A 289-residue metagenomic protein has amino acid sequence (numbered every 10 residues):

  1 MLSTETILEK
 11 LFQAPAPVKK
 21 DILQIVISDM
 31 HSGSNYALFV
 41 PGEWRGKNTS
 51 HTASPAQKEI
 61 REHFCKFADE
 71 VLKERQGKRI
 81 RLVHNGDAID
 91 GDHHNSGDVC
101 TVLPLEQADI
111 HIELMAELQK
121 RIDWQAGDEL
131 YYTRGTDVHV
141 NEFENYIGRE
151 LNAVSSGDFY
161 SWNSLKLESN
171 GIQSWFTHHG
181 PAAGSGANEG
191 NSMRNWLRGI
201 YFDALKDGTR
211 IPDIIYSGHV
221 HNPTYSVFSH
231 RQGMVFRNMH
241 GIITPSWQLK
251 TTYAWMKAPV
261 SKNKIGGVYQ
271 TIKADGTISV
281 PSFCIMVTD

Functional and structural regions predicted by a protein language model:
M1-E106: N-terminal active-site segment of His-dependent metallophosphoesterases
P15-I25, K166-W175, F236-M239: Beta-strand-turn-beta hairpins that frame and shape the catalytic cleft of phosphate-ester-processing enzymes
I22-Q24, R79-L82, E129, I172-S174 (+1 more regions): Structural motif
I27-H31, G86-I89, G135-V138, H179-P181 (+2 more regions): Active-site metal-binding loops of divalent metal-dependent hydrolases
A53-E70, P104-A116, E144-L151, S192-Y201 (+1 more regions): Well-ordered, non-membrane alpha-helical segments in soluble/globular domains
R61, I89-D158: Active-site neighborhood of divalent metal-dependent phosphoester bond hydrolases
F67-K78, E113-Y131, G208-P212, D275: A structural motif corresponding to the C-terminal end of an alpha-helix and its immediate exit/capping segment
Q173-W175, G180-P281: Conserved beta-sheet core of the metallophosphoesterase superfamily
